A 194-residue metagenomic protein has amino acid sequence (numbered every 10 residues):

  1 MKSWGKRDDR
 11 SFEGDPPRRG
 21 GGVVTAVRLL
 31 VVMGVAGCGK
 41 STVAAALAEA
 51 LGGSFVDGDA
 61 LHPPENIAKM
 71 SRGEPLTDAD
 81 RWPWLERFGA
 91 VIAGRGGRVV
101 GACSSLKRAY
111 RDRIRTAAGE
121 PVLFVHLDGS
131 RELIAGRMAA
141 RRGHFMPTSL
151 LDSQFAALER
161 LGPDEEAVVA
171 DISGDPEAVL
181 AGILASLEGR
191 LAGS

Functional and structural regions predicted by a protein language model:
V32: Hydrophobic anchor at the beta1->P-loop junction of P-loop NTPases
V35: P-loop (Walker A) phosphate-binding loop of NTP-binding proteins
K40: Conserved lysine of the Walker
A45-R87: Conserved substrate/cofactor phosphate-moiety recognition/catalytic segment in nucleotide-dependent phosphotransferases
G96-V99, L123: Loop/turn-to-beta-strand initiation segments
S104-R142: ATP-dependent NMP and nucleoside kinases share a basic, alpha-helical "lid"
A140-G182: Small-molecule kinase domains that catalyze NTP-dependent phosphoryl transfer to phosphate-bearing small molecules
